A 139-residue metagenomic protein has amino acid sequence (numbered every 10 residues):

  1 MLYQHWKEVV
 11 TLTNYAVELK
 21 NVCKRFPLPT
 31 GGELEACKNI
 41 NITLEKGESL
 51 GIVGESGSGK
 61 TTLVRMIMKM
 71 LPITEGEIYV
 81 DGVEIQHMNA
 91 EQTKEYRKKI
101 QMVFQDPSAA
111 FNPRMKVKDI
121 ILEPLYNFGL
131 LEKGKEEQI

Functional and structural regions predicted by a protein language model:
P27-G31, P72, M88, K116-E136: ABC-type ATPase nucleotide-binding domains, specifically the catalytic core motifs of the NBD
G47, L71-Y79: Conserved post-Walker A/P-loop segment of ABC ATPase nucleotide-binding domains
V53-E55: The feature captures the beta-strand-to-loop junction immediately N-terminal to the Walker
M68: Helix-to-loop junction immediately C-terminal to a conserved catalytic motif
G76-E84, Y96: Conserved ABC transporter NBD signature motif
P107-D119: Conserved catalytic motifs of ABC-family nucleotide-binding domains
